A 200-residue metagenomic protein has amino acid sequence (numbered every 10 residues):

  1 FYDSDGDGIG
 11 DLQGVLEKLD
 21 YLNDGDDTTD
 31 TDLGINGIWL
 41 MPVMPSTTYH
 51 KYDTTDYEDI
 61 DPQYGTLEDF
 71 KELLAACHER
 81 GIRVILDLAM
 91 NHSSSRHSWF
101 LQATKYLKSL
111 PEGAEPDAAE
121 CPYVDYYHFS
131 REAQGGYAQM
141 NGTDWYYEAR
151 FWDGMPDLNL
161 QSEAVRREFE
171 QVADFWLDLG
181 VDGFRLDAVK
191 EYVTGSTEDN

Functional and structural regions predicted by a protein language model:
F1-L86, N91-F175, V181-G183, K190: N-terminal structural segment of carbohydrate-active enzymes
Y21-D24, S196-N200: Short, intrinsically disordered, charge-balanced linker/junction segments flanking boundaries in proteins
R185-D199: Active-site-proximal loop/short-helix segments that contain or immediately flank catalytic acid/base residue(s)
